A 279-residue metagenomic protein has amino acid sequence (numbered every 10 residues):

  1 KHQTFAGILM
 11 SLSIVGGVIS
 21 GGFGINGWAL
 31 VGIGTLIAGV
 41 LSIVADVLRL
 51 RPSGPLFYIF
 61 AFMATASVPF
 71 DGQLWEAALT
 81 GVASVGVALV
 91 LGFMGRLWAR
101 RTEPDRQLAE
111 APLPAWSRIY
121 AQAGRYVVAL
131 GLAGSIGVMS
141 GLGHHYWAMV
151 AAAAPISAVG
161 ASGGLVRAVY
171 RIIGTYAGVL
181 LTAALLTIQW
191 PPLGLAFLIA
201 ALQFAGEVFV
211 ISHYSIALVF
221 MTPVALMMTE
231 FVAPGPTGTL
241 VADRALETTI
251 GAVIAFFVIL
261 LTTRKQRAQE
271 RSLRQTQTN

Functional and structural regions predicted by a protein language model:
K1-F220, M228-N279: Alpha-helical transmembrane segments and their membrane-interface boundaries that form or gate the permeation pathway
